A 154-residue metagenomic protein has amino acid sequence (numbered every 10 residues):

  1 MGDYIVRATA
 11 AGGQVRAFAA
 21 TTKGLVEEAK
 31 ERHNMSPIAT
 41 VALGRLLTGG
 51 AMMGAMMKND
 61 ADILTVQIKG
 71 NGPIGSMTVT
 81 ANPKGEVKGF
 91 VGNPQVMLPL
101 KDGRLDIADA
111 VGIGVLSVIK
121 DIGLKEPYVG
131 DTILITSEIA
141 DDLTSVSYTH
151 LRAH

Functional and structural regions predicted by a protein language model:
G2-D121: N-terminal functional module of multi-domain proteins
S36-P37, E126-T136: Flexible, glycine/proline-enriched loop segments at strand-loop-helix junctions that form or flank small-ligand binding
G70, K120, T132-T136, S147: Short, structured patches in soluble enzyme cores that scaffold and shape functional sites
E138-T144: Long, charged interaction segments in nuclear RNA/chromatin-associated proteins
T149-H154: Conserved small/polar residues in nucleotide/adenosyl-binding loops
